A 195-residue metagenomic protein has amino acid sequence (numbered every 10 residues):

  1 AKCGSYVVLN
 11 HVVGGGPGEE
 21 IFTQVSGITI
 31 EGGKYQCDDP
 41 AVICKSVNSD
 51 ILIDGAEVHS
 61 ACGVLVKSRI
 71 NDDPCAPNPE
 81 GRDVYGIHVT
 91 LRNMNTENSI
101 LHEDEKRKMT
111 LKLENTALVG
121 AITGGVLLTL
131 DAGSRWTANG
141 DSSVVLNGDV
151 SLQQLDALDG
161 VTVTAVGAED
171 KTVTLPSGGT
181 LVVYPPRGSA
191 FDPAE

Functional and structural regions predicted by a protein language model:
A1-Y6, V12-G14, V25-D38, D54-V66 (+4 more regions): Beta-strand-rich solenoid/repeat architectures in extracellular/passenger domains of polysaccharide-targeting enzymes
L9, Q24-G32, N48-G55, D72-P79 (+5 more regions): All-beta strand scaffolds that present successive hydrophobic residues in beta-strands
I21-F22, Y35, I43-K45, R82-D83 (+3 more regions): Low-complexity, polar/charged sequence tracts that form flexible coils or short amphipathic helices and often embed
D38-D39, S49: Internal alpha-helical scaffold/solenoid segments in large eukaryotic proteins
L65-N71, H102: Ankyrin repeat (ANK) tandem arrays and their immediately adjacent linkers/low-complexity segments
L101-E195: Extracellular beta-strand/loop-rich repeat segments of large surface/secreted proteins
